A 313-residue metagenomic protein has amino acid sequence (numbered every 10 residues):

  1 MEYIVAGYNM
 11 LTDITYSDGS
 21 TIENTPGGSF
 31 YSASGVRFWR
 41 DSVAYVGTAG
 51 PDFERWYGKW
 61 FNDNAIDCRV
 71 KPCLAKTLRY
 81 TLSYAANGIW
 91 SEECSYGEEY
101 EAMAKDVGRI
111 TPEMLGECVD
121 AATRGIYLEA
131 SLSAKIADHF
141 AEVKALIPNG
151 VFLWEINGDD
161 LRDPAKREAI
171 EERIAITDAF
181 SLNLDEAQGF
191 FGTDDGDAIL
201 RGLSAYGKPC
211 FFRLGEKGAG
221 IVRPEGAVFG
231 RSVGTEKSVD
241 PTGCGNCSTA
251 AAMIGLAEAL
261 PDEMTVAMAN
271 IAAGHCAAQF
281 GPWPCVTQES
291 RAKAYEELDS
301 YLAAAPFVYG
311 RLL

Functional and structural regions predicted by a protein language model:
M1-I4: Extreme N-terminal starter segment of soluble prokaryotic enzymes
L11-E23, R40-Y127, V151, K293-L313: Conserved N-terminal subdomain of the carbohydrate kinase-like
G19-S34: Short catalytic helix/loop segments, enriched in acidic residues and glycine and frequently bearing histidine
S34, Y80-L82, G218-V222: Short beta-strand scaffold segments in enzyme catalytic cores
S34-S42, I254-A259: Alpha-helix C-terminal capping segments
D120-A121, A137-V151: Glycosyltransferases and closely related glycan-assembly transferases that use nucleotide-activated donors
L146-P148, G158-G230: Conserved phosphate/ATP/ADP-binding segment of small-molecule kinases
D194-L313: Conserved phosphate-binding/catalytic region of the ribokinase-like
